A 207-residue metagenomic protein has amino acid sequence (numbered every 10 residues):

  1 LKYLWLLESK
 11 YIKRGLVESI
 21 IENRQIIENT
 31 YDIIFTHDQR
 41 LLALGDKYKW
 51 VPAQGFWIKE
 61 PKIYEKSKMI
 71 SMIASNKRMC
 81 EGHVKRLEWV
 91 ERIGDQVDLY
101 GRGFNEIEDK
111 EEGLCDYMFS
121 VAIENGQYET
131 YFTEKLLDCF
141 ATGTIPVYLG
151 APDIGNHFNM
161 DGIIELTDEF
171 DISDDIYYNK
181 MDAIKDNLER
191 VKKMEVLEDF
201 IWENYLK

Functional and structural regions predicted by a protein language model:
L1-L6, K10-Y100, E106-A122, G126-K207: Pol beta-like nucleotidyltransferase catalytic core
